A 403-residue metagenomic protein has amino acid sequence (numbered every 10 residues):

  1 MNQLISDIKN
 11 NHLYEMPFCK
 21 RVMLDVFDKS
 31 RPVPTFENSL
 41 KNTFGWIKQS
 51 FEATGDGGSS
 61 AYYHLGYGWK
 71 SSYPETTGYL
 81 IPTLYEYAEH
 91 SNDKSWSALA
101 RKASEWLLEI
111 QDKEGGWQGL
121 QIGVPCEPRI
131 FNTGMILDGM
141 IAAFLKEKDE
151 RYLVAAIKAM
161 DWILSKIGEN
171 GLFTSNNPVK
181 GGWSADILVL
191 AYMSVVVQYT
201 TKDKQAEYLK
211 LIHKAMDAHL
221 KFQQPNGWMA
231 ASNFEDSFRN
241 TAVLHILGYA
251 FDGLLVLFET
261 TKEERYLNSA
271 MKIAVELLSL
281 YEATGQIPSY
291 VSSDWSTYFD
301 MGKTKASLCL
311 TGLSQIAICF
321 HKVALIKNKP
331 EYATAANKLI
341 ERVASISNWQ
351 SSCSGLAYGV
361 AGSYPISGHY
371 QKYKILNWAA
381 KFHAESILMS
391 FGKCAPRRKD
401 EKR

Functional and structural regions predicted by a protein language model:
M1-R403: Glycan-recognition and catalytic cores of secretory/periplasmic carbohydrate-active enzymes
